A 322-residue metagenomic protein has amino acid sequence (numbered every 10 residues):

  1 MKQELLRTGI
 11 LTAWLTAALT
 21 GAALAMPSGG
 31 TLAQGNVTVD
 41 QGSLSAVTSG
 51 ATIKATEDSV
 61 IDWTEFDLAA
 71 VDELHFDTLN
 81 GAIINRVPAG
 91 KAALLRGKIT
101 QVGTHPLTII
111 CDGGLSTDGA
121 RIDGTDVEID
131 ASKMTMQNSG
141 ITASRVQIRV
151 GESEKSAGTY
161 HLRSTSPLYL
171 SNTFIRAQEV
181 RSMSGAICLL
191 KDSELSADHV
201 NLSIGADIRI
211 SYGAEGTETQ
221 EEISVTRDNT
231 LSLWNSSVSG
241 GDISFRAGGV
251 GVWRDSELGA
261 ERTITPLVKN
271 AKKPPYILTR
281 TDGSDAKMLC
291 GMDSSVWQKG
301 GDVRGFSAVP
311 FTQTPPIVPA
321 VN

Functional and structural regions predicted by a protein language model:
K2-Q3, W14-L15, A22-R176, R181 (+9 more regions): Solvent-exposed adhesion/ligand-recognition segments of exported proteins
T8-W14: Sec-dependent N-terminal signal peptides
T263: Cysteine-dependent hydrolase recognition
